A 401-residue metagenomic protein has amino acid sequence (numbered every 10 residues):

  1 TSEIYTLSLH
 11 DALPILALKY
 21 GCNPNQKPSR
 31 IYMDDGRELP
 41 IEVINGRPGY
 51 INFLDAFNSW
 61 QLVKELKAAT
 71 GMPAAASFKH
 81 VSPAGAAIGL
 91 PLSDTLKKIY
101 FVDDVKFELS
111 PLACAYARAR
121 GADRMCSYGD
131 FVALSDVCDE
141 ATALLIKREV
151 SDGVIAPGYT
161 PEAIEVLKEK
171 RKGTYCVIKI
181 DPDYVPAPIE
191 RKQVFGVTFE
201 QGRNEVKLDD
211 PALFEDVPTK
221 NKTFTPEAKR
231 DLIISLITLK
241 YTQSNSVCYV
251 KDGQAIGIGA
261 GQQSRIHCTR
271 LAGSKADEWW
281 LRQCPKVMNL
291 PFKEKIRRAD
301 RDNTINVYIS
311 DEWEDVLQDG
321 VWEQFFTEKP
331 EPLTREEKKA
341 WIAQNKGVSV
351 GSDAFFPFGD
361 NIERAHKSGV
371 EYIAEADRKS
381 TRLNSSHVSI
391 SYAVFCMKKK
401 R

Functional and structural regions predicted by a protein language model:
T1-D11, L383-K400: Single conserved hydrophobic/aromatic residue that forms the stacking wall/gate of nucleotide- or nucleobase-binding
S2, L7-A212, A228-S246: Active-site loops and adjacent core secondary-structure elements that bind or stabilize anionic groups
D35-R47, A122-Y128, G202-K222, D300-V321 (+2 more regions): Gly-rich Lys/Arg/Thr-decorated short loops/hinges at beta-loop-alpha junctions or inter-strand turns that position
K79, G121, C126-Y159, T327-P330 (+1 more regions): Extracellular/luminal Protease-associated
A84-R124, I256-V350, A354-F355: Glycine- and Gly-Pro-enriched alpha-helical subdomains that act as flexible, kink-prone "lid/hinge" or packing modules
P188-F224, R282-K293, R298, N303: Substrate-contacting helices/loops that form the catalytic groove of nucleic-acid and nucleotide-polymer processing
V250: Short, acidic, Ser/Thr-enriched surface-loop or helix-capping motifs
